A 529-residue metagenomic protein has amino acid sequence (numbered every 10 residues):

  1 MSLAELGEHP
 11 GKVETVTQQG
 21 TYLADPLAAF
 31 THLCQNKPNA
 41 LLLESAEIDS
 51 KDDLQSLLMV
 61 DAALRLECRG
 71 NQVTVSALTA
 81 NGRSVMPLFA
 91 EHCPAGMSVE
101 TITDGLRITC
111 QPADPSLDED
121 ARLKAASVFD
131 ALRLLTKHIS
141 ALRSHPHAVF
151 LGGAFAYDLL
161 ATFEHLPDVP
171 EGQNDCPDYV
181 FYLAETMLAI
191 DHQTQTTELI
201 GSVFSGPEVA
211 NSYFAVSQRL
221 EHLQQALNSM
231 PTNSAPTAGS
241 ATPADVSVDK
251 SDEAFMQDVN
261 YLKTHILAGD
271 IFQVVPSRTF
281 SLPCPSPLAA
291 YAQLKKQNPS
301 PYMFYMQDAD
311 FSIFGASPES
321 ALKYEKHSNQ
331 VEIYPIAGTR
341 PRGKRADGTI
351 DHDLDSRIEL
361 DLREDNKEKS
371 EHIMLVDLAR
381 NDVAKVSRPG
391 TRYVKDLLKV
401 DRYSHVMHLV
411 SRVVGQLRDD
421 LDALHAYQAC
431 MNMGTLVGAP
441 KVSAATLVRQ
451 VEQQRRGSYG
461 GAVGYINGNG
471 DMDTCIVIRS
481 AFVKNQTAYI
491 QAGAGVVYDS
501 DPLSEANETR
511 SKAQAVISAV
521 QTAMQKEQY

Functional and structural regions predicted by a protein language model:
M1-Y529: Extended alpha-helical targeting/anchoring segments, especially N-terminal organellar/secretory targeting helices
